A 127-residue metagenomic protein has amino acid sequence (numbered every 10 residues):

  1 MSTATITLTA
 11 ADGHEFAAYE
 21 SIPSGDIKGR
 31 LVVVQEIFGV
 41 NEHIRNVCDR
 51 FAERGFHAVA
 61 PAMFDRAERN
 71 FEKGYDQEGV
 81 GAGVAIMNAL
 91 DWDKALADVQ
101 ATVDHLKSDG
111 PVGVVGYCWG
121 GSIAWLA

Functional and structural regions predicted by a protein language model:
M1-A127: N-terminal cap/leader regions of alpha/beta-hydrolase-fold enzymes, predominantly small-molecule hydrolases
